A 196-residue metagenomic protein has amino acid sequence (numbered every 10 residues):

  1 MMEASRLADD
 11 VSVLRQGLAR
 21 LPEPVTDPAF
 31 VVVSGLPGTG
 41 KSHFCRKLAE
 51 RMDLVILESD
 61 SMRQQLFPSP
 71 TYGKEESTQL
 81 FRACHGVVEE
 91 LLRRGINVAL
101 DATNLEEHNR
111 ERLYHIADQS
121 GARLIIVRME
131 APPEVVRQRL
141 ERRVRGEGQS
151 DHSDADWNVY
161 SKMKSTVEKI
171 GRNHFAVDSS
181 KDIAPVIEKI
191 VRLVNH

Functional and structural regions predicted by a protein language model:
M1-P28: Extreme N-terminal, non-catalytic leader segments that precede Walker-type/kinase nucleotide-binding cores
V33: Hydrophobic anchor at the beta1->P-loop junction of P-loop NTPases
P37: The conserved Walker
G40: Conserved glycine(s) of the Walker
H43-I96: Conserved substrate/cofactor phosphate-moiety recognition/catalytic segment in nucleotide-dependent phosphotransferases
E76-L124: Glycine-rich phosphate-binding loop used to anchor ATP phosphates in small-molecule kinases, encompassing both
S120-L140: Conserved phosphate-donor/acceptor-positioning beta-strand/loop module used by diverse small-molecule
G146-K189, H196: Small-molecule kinase domains that catalyze NTP-dependent phosphoryl transfer to phosphate-bearing small molecules
